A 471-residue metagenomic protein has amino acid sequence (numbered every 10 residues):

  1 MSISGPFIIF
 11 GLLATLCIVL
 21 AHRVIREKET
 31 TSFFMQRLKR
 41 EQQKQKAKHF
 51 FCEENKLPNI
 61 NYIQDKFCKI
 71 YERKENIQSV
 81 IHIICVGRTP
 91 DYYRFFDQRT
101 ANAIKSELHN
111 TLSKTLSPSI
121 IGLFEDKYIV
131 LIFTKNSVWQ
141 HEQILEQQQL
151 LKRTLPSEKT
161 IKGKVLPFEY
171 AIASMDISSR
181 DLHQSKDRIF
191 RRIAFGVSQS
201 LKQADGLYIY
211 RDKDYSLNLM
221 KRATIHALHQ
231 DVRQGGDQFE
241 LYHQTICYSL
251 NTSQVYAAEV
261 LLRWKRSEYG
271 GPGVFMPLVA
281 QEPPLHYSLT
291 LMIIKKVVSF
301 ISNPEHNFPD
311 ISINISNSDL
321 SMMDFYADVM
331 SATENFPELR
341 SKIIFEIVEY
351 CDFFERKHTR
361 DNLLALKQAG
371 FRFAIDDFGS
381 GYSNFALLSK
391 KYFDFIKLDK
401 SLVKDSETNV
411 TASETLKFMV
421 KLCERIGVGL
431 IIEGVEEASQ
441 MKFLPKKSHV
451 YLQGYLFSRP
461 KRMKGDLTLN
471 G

Functional and structural regions predicted by a protein language model:
A47-C68, E75-V80, G87-S113, G122-D126 (+4 more regions): Conserved long alpha-helical elements within nucleotide-processing catalytic cores of c-di-GMP signaling and class III
S79-V80, S106-W139, L166, F371-I375 (+1 more regions): Conserved helix-loop-beta segment at the catalytic/binding core of cyclic-nucleotide signaling proteins
I84-T100, F133-N136, N384, S406: Active-site loop/short helix in cyclic nucleotide turnover domains
L123-T134, P156-S198, Q203-R211, F308-S316: A short glycine-enriched loop-to-beta-strand structural element that forms part of the catalytic core of nucleotide
R180-R188, A194-Y242, V279-H286, D319 (+2 more regions): C-di-GMP signaling machinery
Y215-V279, N314, S458-K461: Active-site core of bacterial EAL-family cyclic-dinucleotide phosphodiesterase domains
Y256-A257, P283-H358, G434: Catalytic core of bacterial c-di-GMP phosphodiesterases, primarily the EAL and HD-GYP domains, capturing alpha-helical
R263-E268, S316-M323, K342, E346-E355 (+1 more regions): EAL-family c-di-GMP phosphodiesterase catalytic domain
